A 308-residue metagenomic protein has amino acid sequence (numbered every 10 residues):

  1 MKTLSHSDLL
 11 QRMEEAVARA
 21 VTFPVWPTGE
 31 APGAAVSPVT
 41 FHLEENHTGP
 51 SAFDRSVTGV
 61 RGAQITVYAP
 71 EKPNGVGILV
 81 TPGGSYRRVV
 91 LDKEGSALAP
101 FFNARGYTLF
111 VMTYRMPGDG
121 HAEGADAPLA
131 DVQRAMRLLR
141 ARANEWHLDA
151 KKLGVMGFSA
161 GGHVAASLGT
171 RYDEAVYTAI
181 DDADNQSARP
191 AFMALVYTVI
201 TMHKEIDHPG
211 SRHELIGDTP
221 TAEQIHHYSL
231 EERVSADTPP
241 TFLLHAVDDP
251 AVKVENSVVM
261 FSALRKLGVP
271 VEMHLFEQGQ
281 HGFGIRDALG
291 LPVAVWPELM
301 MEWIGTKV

Functional and structural regions predicted by a protein language model:
L4-P73: N-terminal cap/lid segment of alpha/beta-hydrolase-fold proteins
L43-A52, T198-R233, P239: Mobile cap/lid helix-loop segments that gate and shape the active-site cleft of serine hydrolases
G75-G83: Short beta-strand element of the alpha/beta-hydrolase
V89-L91, G95-L98, M112-A150, L289-A294: Catalytic nucleophile-loop/oxyanion-hole region of alpha/beta-hydrolase and closely related hydrolase-like folds
R134-D207, I225, V295: Primarily recognizes the serine-hydrolase "nucleophile elbow" in alpha/beta-hydrolase and SGNH/GDSL folds
M202, D248-V252: Acidic catalytic loop of the alpha/beta-hydrolase fold
D237, L243-H245, D249: Short beta-strand/loop motif that positions the catalytic acidic residue of the alpha/beta-hydrolase fold
L244, V254, V258-V308: C-terminal catalytic histidine-bearing segment of alpha/beta-hydrolase fold enzymes
